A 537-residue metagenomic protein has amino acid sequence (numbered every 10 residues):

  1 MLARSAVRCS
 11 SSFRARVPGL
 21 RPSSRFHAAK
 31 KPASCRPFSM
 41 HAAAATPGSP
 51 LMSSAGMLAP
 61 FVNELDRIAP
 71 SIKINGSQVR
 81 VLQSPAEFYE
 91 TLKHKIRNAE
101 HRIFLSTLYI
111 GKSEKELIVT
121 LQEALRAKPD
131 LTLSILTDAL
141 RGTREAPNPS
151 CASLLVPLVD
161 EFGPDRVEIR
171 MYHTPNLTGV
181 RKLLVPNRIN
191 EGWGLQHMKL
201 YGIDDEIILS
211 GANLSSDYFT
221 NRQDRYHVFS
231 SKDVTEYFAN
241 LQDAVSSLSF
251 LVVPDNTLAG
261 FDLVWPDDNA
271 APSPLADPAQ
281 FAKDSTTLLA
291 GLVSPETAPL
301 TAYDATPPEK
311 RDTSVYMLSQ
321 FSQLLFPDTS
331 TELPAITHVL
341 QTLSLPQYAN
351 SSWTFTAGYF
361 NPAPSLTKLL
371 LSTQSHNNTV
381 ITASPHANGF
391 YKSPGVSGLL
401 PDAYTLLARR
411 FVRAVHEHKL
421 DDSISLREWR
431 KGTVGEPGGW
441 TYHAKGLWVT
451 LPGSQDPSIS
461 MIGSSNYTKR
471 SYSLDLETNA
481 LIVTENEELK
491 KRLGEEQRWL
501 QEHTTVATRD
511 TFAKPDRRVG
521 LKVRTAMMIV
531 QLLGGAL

Functional and structural regions predicted by a protein language model:
L2-K93, R97, K115-I208, A212 (+5 more regions): PLD/PLD-like phosphodiesterase catalytic module centered on the HKD motif
P47-R80, V264-V339: Active-site cores of enzymes that catalyze phosphoryl transfer or operate on phosphate-rich substrates
F88-L92, I96, E332-L343: Structured alpha-helical segments in the cores of large, soluble enzyme domains
E100: A short acidic, Gly/Pro-enriched loop at the edge of an enzyme's catalytic core that lines a small-molecule cofactor
I103: Active-site microenvironments that recognize anionic phosphate/pyrophosphate groups
L183-N190, I203, S210, Y237-S294: Extended catalytic-interface subdomain
